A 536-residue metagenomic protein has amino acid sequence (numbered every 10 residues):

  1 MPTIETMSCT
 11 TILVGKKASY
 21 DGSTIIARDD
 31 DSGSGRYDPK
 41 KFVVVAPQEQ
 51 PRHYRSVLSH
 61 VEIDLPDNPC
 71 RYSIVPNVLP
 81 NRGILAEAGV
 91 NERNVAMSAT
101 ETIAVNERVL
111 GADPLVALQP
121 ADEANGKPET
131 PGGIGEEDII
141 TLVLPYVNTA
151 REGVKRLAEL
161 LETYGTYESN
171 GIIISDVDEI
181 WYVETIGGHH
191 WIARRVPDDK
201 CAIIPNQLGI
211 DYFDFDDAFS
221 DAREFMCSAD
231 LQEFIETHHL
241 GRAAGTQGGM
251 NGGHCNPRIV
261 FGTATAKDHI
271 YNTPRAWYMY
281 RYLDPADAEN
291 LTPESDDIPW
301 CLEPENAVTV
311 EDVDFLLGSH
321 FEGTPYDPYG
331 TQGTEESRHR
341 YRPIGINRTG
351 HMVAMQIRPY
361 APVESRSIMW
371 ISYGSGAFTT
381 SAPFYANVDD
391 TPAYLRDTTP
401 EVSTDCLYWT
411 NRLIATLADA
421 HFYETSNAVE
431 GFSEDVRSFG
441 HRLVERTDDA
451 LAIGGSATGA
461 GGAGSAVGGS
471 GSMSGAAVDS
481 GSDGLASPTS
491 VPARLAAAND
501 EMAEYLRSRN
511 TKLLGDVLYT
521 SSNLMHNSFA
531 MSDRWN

Functional and structural regions predicted by a protein language model:
T3-E136, R156-N290: A contiguous strand-loop segment
I12, G153, V353: Short, conserved catalytic/metal-binding motifs centered on acidic residues
P66-R71, V154-K155, T331-H339: Short Pro/Gly-enriched beta-strand edge/turn motifs at strand-loop
I140-Y146: Short, well-ordered beta-strand elements within core beta-sheets of diverse protein domains
Y146-E152: Short, charged, surface-exposed loops that flank catalytic or proteolytic processing sites
F234-Y360: Glycine-rich, aromatic-lined ligand/substrate-binding cores of catalytic and carbohydrate-binding domains
Y326-I453: Substrate-recognition/cap regions that form aromatic- and gly/pro-loop-enriched pockets for small-molecule ligands
S433-G461, G468, G475-N536: Histidine-centered catalytic/metal-binding microenvironments
